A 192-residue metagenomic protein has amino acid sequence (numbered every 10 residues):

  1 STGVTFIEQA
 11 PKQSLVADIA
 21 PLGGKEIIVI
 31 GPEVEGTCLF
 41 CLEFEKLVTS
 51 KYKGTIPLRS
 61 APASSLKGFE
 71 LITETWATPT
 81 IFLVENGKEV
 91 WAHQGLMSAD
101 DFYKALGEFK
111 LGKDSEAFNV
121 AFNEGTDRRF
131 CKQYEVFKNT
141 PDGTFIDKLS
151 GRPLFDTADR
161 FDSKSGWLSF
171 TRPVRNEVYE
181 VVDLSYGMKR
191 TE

Functional and structural regions predicted by a protein language model:
S1-Q13: N-terminal targeting signals for export/organelle localization
L15-Y52, V136-F155: Local sequence-structure signature of Cys/Sec-based thiol-disulfide redox active-site neighborhoods
V29-E33, K53-G68: Thiol-based oxidoreductase modules, predominantly thioredoxin-like and allied folds used for disulfide exchange
T37-F40, F44, S98, F102-A105 (+1 more regions): Stable alpha-helical elements in mature extracytoplasmic
F69-T78, V90-M97: Thiol/disulfide oxidoreductase modules built on the thioredoxin-like
I72-L83, K189-T191: Structural micro-motif
L83-K110: Non-catalytic, surface beta->alpha helical segment in thiol-disulfide oxidoreductase systems
G112-E192: A short Gly-Trp-Pro
